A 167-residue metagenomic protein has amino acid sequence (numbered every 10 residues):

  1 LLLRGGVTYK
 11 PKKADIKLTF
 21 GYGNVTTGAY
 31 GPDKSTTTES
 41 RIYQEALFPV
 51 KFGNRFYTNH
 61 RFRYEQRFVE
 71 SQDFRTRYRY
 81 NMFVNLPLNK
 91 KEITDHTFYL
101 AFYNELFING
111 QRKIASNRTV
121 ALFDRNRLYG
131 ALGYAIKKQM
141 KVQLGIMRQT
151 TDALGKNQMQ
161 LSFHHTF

Functional and structural regions predicted by a protein language model:
L1-L3, T38-I42, F74-Y80, L122-L128 (+1 more regions): Residues that define the transmembrane beta-barrel architecture of outer-membrane proteins
L1-V50: Hydrophobic/aromatic-rich structural module bridging two neighboring secondary-structure elements via a short loop
K10-D15, K51-Y57, L88-F98, Q139: Short loop/turn motifs that connect adjacent beta-strands in outer-membrane beta-barrel proteins
P11, Y22-G28, V50, Y64-F68 (+3 more regions): Transmembrane beta-strands of outer-membrane beta-barrel pores
I16-F20, F56-F62, Y78-Y80, F98-F102 (+2 more regions): Transmembrane beta-strands of outer-membrane beta-barrel proteins
Y30-N81: Hydrophobic, well-structured mid-protein blocks that either form specific transmembrane helices
A46, K156-F167: Outer-membrane beta-barrel "beta-signal"
Y103-G133: Outer membrane beta-barrel transmembrane domains
